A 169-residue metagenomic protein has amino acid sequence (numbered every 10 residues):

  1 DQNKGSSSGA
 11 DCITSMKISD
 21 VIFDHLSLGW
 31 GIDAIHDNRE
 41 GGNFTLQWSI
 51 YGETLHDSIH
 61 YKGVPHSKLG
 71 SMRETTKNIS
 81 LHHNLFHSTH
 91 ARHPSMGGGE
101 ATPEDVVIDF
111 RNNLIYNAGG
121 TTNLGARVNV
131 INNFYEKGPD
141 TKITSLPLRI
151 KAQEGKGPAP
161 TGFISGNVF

Functional and structural regions predicted by a protein language model:
D1-Q2, K17-W30, G42-Y61, H66-M96 (+3 more regions): Right-handed parallel beta-helix
N3-S19, N38: Extracellular beta-strand-rich solenoid/capping regions of secreted or surface-exposed proteins that bind or remodel
G5-S8, I32, I143: Extracytoplasmic/secreted cell-surface and envelope-processing proteins
D33-N38, T121: Short helix-to-loop capping/linker segments positioned immediately adjacent to catalytic or ligand/cofactor-binding
A101: Replace "(M1/M4/M9/M12/WLM)" with "(e.g., M1/M4/M8/M9/M12/M26/WLM)" and add "not limited to" to clarify scope
T122-N123, D140-L146: Acidic/polar loop patches that form or flank catalytic/metal-binding clefts of enzymes that bind anionic ligands
T144-G166: Outer-membrane beta-barrel pore domains
